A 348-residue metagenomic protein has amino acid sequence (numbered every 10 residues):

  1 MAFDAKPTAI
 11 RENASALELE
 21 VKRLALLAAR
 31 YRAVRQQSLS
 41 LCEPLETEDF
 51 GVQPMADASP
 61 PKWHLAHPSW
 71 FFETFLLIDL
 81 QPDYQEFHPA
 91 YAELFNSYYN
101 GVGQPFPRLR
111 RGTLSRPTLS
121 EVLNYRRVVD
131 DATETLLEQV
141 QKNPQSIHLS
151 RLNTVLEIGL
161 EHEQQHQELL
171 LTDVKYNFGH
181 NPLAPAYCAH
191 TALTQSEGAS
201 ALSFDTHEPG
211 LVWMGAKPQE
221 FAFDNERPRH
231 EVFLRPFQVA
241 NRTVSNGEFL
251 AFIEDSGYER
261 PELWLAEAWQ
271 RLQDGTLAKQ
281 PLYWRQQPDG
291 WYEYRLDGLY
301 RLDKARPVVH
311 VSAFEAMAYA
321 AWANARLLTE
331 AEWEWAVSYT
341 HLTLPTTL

Functional and structural regions predicted by a protein language model:
A2, K22, L26-R30, L39-L45 (+5 more regions): Extended beta-strand/loop cores of jelly-roll/beta-sandwich
K6-R23, Y187: Short, contiguous pre-domain boundary segments
P54: Family-specific functional hotspots in central-to-late sequence segments
T340-T346: Conserved small/polar residues in nucleotide/adenosyl-binding loops
